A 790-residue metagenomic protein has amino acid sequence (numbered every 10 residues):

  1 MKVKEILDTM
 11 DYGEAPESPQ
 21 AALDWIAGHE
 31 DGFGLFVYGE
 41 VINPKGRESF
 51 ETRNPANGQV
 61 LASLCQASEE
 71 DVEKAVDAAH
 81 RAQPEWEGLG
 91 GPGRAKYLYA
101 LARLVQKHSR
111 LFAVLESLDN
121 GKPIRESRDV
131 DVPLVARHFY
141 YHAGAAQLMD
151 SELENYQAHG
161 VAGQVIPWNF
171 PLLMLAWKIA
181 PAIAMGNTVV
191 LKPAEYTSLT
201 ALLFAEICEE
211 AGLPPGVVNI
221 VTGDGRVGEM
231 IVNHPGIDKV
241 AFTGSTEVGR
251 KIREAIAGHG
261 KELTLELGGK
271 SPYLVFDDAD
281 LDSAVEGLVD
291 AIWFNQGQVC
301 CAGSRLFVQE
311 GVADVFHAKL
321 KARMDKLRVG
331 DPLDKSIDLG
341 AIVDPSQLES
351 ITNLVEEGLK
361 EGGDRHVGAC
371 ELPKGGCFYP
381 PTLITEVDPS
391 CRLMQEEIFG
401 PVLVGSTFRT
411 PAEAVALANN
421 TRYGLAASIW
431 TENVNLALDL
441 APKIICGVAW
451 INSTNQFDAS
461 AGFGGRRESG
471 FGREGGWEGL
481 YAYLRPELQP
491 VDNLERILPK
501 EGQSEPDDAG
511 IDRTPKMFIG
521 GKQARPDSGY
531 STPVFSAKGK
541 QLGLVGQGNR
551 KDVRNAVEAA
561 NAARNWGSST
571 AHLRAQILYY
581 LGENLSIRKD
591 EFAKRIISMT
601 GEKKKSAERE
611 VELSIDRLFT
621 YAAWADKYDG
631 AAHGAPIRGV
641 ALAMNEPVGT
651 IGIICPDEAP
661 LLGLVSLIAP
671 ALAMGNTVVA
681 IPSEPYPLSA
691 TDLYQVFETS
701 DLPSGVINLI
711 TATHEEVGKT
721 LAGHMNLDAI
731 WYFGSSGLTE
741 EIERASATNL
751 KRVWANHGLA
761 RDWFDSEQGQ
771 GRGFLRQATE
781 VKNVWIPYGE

Functional and structural regions predicted by a protein language model:
M1-S63, K96, A100, P133 (+8 more regions): Terminal low-complexity tails and localization/encapsulation signals of metabolic enzymes
G58, R94, E116, G186 (+15 more regions): Residue-level signal for inorganic ion chemistry
Q59-M149, N435, G539-Y628: Glycine-rich loop-to-alpha-helix module at the N-terminal edge of alpha/beta enzyme cores
V60-A67, A82-G88, Q164, Y273-F276 (+8 more regions): Short, well-ordered beta-strand elements within core beta-sheets of diverse protein domains
G144-P215, D238, Y530, A537 (+2 more regions): Conserved small-residue-rich beta-alpha loop and adjacent elements that most often cradle the phosphate/pyrophosphate
G163, I220-D238, V640-A641, L709-M725: A structured beta-alpha segment of the ubiquitous adenosine-cofactor-binding alpha/beta core
P181-I183, T200, I207, I231 (+6 more regions): Hydrophobic/aromatic ligand-binding patch that stacks against planar heteroaromatic rings of cofactors or nucleotides
E247-D388, P411-A412, A416-L417, I451 (+5 more regions): ALDH superfamily catalytic-core signature
